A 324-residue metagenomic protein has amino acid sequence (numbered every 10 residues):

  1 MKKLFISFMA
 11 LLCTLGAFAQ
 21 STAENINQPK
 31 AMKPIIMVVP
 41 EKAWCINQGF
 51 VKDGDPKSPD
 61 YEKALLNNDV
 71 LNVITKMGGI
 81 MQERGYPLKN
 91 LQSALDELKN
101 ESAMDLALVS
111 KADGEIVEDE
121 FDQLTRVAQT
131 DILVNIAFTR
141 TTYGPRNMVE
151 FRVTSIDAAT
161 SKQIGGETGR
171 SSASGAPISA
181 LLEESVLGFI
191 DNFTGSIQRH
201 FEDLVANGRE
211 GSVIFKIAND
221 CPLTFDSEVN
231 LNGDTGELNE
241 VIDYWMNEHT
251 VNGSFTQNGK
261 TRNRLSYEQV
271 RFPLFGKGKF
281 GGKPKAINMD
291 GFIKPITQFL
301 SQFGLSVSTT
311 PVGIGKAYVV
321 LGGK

Functional and structural regions predicted by a protein language model:
M1-A23: Bacterial Sec-dependent N-terminal signal peptides
Q20-I35, P40-Q48, K162-S254, G313: C-terminal/domain-edge helix-coil "capping" segments
M32-P34, R84, Q129-V134, N147-R152 (+2 more regions): Envelope-exposed proteins and targeting segments
E41-W44, S93-A94, T139-T141, T154-A159 (+2 more regions): Solvent-exposed coil/turn segments that connect beta secondary-structure elements in extracytoplasmic/periplasmic
F50-V127, L133, G236-F275, G281-Q302: N-terminal segment of the mature soluble domain
A94-A112, I156-I178: Short, flexible helix-coil linker/hinge segments at the edges of structured domains or between repeats
D131-G175, Y318-G323: Amphipathic beta-strand/beta-sheet edge segments enriched in Tyr/Trp
G291-K324: C-terminal basic regulatory modules in eukaryotic proteins
